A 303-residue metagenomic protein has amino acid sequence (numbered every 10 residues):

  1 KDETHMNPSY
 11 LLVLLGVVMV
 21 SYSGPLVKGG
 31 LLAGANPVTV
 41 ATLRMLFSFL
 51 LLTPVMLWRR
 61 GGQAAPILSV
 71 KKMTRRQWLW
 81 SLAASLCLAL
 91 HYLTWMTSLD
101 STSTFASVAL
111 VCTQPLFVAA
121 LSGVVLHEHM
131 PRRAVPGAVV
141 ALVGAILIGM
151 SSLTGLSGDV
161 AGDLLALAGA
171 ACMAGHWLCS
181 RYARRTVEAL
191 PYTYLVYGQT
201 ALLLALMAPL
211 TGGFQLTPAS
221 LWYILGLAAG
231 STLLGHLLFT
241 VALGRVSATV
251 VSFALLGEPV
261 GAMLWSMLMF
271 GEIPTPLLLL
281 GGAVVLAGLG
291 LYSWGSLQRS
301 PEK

Functional and structural regions predicted by a protein language model:
K1-L43, L86, T94, G155-Y182 (+2 more regions): Glycine-/small-residue-enriched transmembrane alpha-helix faces in small-molecule transporters and effluxers
N7-L14, V38-R59, G137-V143, A161-A168 (+1 more regions): Hydrophobic alpha-helical transmembrane segments of multi-pass integral membrane proteins, especially transporters
V18-S21, P25, S85, A89 (+9 more regions): Hydrophobic/small/kink-forming positions within alpha-helical transmembrane segments of polytopic membrane proteins
M19-G24, T53, R59-A106, V111 (+2 more regions): Specific transmembrane alpha-helical segments of multi-pass solute transporters/efflux pumps, especially DMT/EamA
T39-L50, L88, M96-H129, G169 (+1 more regions): Specific alpha-helical transmembrane segments that line the substrate/conduction pathway and gating interfaces
L43, S107-T113, C179-A201, T232-L268: Helix-helix packing/entry segments at the starts of transmembrane helices
M45, M56-L57, M150-S151, S220 (+1 more regions): C-terminal-most transmembrane helix of multi-pass membrane proteins
L52, L121, M130-S152, L202-L204 (+2 more regions): Hydrophobic transmembrane alpha-helices of multi-pass small-molecule transport proteins
